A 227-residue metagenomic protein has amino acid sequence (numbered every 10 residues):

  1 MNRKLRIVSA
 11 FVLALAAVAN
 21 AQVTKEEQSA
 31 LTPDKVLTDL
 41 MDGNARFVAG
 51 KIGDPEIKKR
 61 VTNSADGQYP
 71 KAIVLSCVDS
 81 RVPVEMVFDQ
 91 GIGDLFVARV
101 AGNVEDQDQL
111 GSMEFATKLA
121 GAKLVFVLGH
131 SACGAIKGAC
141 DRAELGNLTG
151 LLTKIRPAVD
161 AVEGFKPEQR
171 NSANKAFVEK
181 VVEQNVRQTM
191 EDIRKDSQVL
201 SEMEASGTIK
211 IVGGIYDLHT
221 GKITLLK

Functional and structural regions predicted by a protein language model:
M1-S9: Bacterial N-terminal signal peptides that target proteins for export
V8-A16: Bacterial N-terminal signal peptides
A17-A21: Sec/Tat signal peptide C-region and signal peptidase I cleavage site
Q22-G67, I92-G93, G102-K123, K137-K227: Divalent-metal-activated hydrolytic enzyme cores
Q68-I73, D79-E85: Active-site alpha/beta core segments
S76-R81, A101-V104, H130-S131: Short glycine-enriched loops at secondary-structure junctions
R81-A98: Catalytic core of membrane glycerolipid acyltransferases/transacylases, capturing the structured, soluble-facing
V127: Conserved functional hotspot residues or short segments at active or partner-binding sites across diverse domains
